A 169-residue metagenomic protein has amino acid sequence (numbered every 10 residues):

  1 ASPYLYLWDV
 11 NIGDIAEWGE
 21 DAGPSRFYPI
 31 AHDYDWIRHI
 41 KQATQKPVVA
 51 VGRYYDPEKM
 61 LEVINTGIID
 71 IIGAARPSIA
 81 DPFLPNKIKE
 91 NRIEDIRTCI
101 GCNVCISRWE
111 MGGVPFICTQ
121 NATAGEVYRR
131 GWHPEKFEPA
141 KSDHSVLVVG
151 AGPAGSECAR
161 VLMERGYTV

Functional and structural regions predicted by a protein language model:
A1-V149, P153-V169: Flavin-dependent oxidoreductase catalytic cores
